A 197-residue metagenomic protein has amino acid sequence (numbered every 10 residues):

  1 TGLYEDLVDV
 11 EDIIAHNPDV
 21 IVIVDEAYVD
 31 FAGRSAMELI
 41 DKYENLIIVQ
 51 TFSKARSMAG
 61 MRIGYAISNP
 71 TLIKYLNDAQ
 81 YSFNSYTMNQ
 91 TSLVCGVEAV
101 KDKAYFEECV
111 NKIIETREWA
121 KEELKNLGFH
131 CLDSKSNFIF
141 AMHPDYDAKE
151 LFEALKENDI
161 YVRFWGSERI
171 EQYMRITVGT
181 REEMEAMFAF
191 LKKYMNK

Functional and structural regions predicted by a protein language model:
T1-D30: Active-site phosphate-binding strand-loop segment of PLP-dependent enzymes
V8, A154-N158, R163, S167-K197: PLP-dependent enzyme catalytic core of the Aspartate aminotransferase-like
N45-K125, F129-L132: PLP-dependent aminotransferase class I/II
G60, K135, R169-Q172: Short acidic/glycine-enriched loop/turn segments that link adjacent beta-strands
S68, A141-D145, V178-T180: Short beta-strand-to-loop capping motifs
I114, E123-N158, M174: Conserved PLP-binding catalytic core of the aspartate aminotransferase-like
